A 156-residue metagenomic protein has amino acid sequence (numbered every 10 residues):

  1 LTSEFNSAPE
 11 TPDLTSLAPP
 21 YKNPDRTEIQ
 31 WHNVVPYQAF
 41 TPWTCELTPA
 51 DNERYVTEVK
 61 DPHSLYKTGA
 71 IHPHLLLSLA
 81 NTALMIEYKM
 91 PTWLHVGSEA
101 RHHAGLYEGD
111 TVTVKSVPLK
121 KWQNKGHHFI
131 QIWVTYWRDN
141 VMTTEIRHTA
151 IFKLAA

Functional and structural regions predicted by a protein language model:
L1-H32, G105-A156: HotDog/MaoC-like acyl-thioester-processing domains
N6-G97: Hot-dog-fold acyl-thioester-processing enzymes
N52, A70, A100, P118-K121 (+1 more regions): Functionally constrained cores in energy, signaling, and assembly domains
G97-H103: Short alpha-helix capping/helix-loop boundary micro-motifs
